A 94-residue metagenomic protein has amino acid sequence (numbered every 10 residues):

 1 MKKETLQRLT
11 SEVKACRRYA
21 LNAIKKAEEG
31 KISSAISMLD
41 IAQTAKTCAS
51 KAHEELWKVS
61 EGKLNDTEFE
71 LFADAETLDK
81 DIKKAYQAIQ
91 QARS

Functional and structural regions predicted by a protein language model:
M1-T10, K14, R18, I36-S94: C-terminal-biased regions
